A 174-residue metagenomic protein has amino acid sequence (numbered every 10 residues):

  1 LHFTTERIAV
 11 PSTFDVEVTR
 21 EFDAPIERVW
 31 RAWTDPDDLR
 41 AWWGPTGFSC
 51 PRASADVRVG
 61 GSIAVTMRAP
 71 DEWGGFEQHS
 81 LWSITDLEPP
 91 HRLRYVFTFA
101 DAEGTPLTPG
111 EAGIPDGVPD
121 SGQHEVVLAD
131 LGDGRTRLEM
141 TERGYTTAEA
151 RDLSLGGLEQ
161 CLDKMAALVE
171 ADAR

Functional and structural regions predicted by a protein language model:
L1-C50: Hydrophobic ligand-binding cavity/cleft-lining segments
T13-T19, I26, S62, H79 (+3 more regions): Intrinsic-disorder/low-complexity, polar/charged segments enriched in Ser/Thr/Lys/Arg/Asp/Glu/Gln
E17, D37-L81, A173: Short beta-edge strand/loop motif at the mouth of beta-sheet-based domains
R20, R52-A55, S80-D86, E111 (+1 more regions): Hydrophobic/aromatic beta-strand elements that line small-molecule binding cavities or substrate pockets in beta-rich
I26-E27, A55-V59, T85-L93, V127-R137: A short, structured loop/turn motif at beta-sheet edges
V29, L39, I63, I84 (+4 more regions): Hydrophobic pocket/interface hotspot
D35-P36, I63-M67, P106-G113: Short Pro/Gly-enriched beta-strand edge/turn motifs at strand-loop
R94-F97, A102-E159: Beta-strand/loop substructures that line and gate deep hydrophobic ligand-binding cavities in soluble
